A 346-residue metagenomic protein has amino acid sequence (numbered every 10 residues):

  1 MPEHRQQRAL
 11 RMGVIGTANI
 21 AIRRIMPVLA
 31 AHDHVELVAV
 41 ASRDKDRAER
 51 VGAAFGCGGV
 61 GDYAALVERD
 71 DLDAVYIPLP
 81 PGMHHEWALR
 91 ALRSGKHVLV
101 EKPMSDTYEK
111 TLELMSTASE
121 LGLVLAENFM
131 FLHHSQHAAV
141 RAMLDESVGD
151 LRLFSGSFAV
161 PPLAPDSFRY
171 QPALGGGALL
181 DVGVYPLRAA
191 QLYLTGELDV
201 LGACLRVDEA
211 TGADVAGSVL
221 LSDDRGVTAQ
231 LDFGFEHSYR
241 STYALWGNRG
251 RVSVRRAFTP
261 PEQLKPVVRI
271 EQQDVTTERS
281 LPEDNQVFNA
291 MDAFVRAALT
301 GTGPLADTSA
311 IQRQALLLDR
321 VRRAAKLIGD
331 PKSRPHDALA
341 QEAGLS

Functional and structural regions predicted by a protein language model:
M1-F55, L327: N-terminal Rossmann-like dinucleotide-binding module
M1-R8, A74-Y76, A293-S346: C-terminal helix-rich "cap/oligomerization" subdomain common to oxidoreductases
A21, G61, V100-E101, L125-E127 (+2 more regions): Hydrophobic residues in well-ordered beta-strands that form the structural core
F55-T117: Beta-loop-alpha module in the N-terminal Rossmann-like domain of NAD(P)-dependent dehydrogenases, especially those
S105-L163: A contiguous active-site-proximal alpha/beta segment in oxidoreductase catalytic domains
P165-Y239, A244: Rossmann-like dinucleotide-binding domain that binds NAD(P)(H)
E209-G212, R225-A290, D307: NAD(P)-dinucleotide binding in Rossmann-like oxidoreductases
